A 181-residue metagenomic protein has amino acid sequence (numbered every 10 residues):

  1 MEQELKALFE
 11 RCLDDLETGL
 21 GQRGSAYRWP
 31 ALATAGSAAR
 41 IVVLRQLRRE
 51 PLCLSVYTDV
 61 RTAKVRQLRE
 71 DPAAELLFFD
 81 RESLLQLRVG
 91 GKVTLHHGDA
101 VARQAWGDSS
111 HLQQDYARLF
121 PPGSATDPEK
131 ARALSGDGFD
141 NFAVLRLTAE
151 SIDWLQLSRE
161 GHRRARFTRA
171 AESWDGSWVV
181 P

Functional and structural regions predicted by a protein language model:
M1-P51, R66-Q67: An N-terminal domain-cap segment
E2-Q3, Q86-P181: Charged, gly/pro-rich active-site loop segments
R11, D15, L54, D80 (+1 more regions): Tryptophan-centric aromatic hotspots in well-structured domains and transmembrane helices
R23-S25, F79-D80, R118-P121: A short, aromatic/hydrophobic, helix- or strand-capping loop or linear motif that either lines the entrance/gate
Y27-W29, L52, D71-A74, N141-V144: Short, surface-exposed beta-edge/turn micro-motifs
T34, T58-V60, F78-D80, G91 (+2 more regions): Short, structured patches in soluble enzyme cores that scaffold and shape functional sites
Q46-L84: A short mixed-secondary-structure module that forms the rim of ligand-binding clefts
